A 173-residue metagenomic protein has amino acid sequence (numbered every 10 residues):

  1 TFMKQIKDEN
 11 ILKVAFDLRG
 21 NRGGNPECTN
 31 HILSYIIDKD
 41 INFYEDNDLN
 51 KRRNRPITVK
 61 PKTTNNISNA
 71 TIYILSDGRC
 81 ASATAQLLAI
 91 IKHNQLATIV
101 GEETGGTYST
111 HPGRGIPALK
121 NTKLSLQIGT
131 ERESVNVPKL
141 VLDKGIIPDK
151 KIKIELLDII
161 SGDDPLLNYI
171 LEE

Functional and structural regions predicted by a protein language model:
T1-L12: A short, well-ordered alpha-helical element
F2-K4, H31-S34, L88-N94, G115-P117: Short, solvent-exposed amphipathic alpha-helical segments in soluble enzyme and RNA/protein-processing domains
I11-G24: Short, glycine-/small-residue-enriched flexible loop/hinge segments at domain edges that mediate gating
F16, I72, I91, P138 (+1 more regions): Terminal peptide-recognition signature
G23-T71, L75, R79, S109 (+4 more regions): Gly/Ser/Thr-rich loop/hinge elements
E27-H31, S82-Q86, G162-Y169: Extracytoplasmic/secreted proteins, especially bacterial periplasmic and envelope-associated proteins
T71-H93, A97-G106: Extended C-terminal subregions enriched in glycine
L142, I146-E173: Low-complexity, Gly/Ser/Thr/Pro-rich intrinsically disordered linker/tail segments
